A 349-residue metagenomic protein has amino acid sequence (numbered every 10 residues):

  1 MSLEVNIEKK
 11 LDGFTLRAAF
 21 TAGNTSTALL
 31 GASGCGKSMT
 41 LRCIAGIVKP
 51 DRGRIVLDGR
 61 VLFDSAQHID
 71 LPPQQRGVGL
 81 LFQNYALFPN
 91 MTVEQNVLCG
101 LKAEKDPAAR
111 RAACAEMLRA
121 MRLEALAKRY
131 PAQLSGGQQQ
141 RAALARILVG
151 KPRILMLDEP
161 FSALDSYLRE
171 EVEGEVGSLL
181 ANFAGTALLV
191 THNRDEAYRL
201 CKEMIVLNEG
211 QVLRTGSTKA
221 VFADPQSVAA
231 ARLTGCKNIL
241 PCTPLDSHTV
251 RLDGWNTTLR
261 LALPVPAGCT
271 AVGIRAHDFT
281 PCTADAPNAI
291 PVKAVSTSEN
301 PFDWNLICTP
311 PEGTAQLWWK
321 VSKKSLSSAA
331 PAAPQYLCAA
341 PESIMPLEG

Functional and structural regions predicted by a protein language model:
V5-S26, L30-A32, S38-M39, G46-K49 (+3 more regions): Non-catalytic connector elements of ABC transporters
A28, D70-P72, R76-A86, L188: ABC nucleotide-binding domain signature
S38-L41, R141-A142: ABC ATPase nucleotide-binding domain helices that frame the ATP-binding cleft
I47, V78, F82-N90, N193: Catalytic "switch" loops of ABC-type ATPases
V48-K49, V56, K102, A181: A position-specific signal in ABC ATPase nucleotide-binding domains
R54-R76: ABC ATPase NBD Q-loop/coupling interface
G77, T92-A229: ABC ATPase nucleotide-binding domains
A223-D246, G273: C-terminal boundary and immediately downstream tail of ABC-type ATPase nucleotide-binding domains
